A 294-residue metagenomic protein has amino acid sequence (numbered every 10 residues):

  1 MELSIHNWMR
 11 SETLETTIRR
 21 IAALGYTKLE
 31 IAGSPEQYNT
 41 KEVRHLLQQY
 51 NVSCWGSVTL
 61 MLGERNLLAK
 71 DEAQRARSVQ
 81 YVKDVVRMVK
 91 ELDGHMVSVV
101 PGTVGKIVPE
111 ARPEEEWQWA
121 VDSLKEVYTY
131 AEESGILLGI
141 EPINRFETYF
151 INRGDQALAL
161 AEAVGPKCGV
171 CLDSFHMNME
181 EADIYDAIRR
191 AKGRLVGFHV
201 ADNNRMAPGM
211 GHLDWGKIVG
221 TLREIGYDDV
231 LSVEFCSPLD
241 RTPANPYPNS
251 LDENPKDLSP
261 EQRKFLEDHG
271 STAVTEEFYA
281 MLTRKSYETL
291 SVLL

Functional and structural regions predicted by a protein language model:
M1-E2, S11-A22, I151, L158-C168 (+1 more regions): Histidine-acidic metal/acid-base catalytic patches
M1-N7, L29-I31, C54-T59, V97-V99 (+4 more regions): Hydrophobic faces of well-ordered beta-strands that scaffold small-molecule active sites in alpha/beta enzyme cores
M1-T13, R65-V79, P109-W117, Y149 (+2 more regions): Active-site mouth loops of central-metabolism enzymes
M9-S11, P35, L60-G63, T103-G105 (+4 more regions): Active-site-proximal loop/turn and secondary-structure-junction residues that shape catalytic pockets, frequently
T16-A23, Q37-V58, R87-G94, K125-S134 (+3 more regions): Acidic (Asp/Glu)-rich catalytic clusters
K28-Y50, V58, P101-R112: Glycine-rich, proline-tolerant flexible connector loops at the mouths of alpha/beta enzymes
L47-K70, Q74-R75: Short hydrophobic interaction/assembly module
Q48-Q49, E72-G169, D252, D257-D268 (+4 more regions): Active-site acidic/histidine proton-transfer and metal-coordination neighborhood in alpha/beta enzyme cores
